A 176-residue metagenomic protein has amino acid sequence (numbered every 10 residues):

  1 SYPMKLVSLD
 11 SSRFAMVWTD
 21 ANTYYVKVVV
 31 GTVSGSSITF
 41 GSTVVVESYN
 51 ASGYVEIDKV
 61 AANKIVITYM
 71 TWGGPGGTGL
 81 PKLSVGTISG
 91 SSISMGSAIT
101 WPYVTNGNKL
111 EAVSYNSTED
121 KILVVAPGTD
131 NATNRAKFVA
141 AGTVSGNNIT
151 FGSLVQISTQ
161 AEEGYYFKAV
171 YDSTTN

Functional and structural regions predicted by a protein language model:
S1-N176: Extracellular, repeat-based ectodomains that mediate carbohydrate processing or recognition
